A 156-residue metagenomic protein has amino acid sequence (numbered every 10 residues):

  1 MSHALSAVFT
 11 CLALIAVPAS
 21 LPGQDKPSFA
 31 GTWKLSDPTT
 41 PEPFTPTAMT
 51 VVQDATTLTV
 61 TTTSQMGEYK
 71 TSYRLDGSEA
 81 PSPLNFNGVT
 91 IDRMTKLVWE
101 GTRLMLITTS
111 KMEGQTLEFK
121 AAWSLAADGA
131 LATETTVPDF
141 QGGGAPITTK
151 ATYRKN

Functional and structural regions predicted by a protein language model:
M1-A4: N-terminal secretory signal peptides that target proteins for export/translocation
S6-V17: Bacterial N-terminal signal peptides
V17-G23: Sec/Tat signal peptide C-region and signal peptidase I cleavage site
G23-N156: Hydrophobic small-molecule pocket/channel-lining residues, especially in calycin-type beta-barrels
